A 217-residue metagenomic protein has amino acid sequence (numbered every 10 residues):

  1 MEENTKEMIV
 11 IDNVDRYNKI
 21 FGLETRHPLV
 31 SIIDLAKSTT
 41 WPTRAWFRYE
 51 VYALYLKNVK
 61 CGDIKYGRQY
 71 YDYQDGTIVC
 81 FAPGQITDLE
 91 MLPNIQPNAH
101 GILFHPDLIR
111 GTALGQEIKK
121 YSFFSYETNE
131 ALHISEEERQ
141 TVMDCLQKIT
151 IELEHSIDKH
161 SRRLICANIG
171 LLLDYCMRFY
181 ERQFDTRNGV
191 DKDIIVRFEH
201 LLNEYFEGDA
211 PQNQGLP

Functional and structural regions predicted by a protein language model:
M1-K65, Q69-Y71: Generic protein-terminus/edge-of-domain signal
N58, Q74, P83: A cytosolic small-molecule/anion-sensing beta-strand core signal
D63-K65, T87-N94: Short beta-strand His + acidic residue motifs that chelate non-heme Fe in jelly-roll/DSBH and cupin folds
R68-C80: Short acidic-glycine-tyrosine-enriched beta hairpin
V79, G84-E90, I109-R110: Histidine-centered metal-chelating micro-motifs
L92-I157: A hydrophobic/aromatic-rich effector-binding and dimerization subdomain of bacterial HTH-type transcriptional regulators
E136-D185, G189: Compact structured core domains
I194-P217: DNA-binding recognition helix and immediately preceding turn/loop of helix-turn-helix/winged-helix domains
